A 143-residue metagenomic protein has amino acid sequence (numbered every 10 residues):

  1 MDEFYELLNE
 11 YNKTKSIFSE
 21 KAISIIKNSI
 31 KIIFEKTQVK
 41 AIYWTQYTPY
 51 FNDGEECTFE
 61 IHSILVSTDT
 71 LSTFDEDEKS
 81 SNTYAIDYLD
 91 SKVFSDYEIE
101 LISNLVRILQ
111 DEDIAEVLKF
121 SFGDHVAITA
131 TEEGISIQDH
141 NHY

Functional and structural regions predicted by a protein language model:
M1-Y143: Acidic interaction surfaces
